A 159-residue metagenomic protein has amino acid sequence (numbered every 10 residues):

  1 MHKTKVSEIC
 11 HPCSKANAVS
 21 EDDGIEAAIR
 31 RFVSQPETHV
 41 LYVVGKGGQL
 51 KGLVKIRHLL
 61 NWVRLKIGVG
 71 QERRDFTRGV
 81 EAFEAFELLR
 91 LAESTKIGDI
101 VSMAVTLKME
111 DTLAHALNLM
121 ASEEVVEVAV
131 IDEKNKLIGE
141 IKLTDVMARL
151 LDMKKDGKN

Functional and structural regions predicted by a protein language model:
M1-V6, R74-T95: Long, charged amphipathic helices and adjacent flexible linkers at domain junctions
K3-A16, A92-A104: Bateman (tandem CBS) regulatory domains
T4, D23, V54, T95 (+2 more regions): Short beta-to-alpha loop/turn elements within the nucleotide-binding domains of ABC transporters
N17, V69-R78, V105: Short, mixed-charge, low-aromatic patches
A18-T38, V44, V63, L89 (+4 more regions): The conserved cystathionine-beta-synthase
F32, L41-L59, M120-E123, V128-D145: A glycine-centered beta-loop-beta connector
H58-D75, V146-N159: A short, polar/charged loop-to-alpha-helix boundary motif
F83-E84, M103-L107: Short, glycine/charged-rich beta-strand-loop motifs at protein surfaces that mediate ligand recognition and catalysis
